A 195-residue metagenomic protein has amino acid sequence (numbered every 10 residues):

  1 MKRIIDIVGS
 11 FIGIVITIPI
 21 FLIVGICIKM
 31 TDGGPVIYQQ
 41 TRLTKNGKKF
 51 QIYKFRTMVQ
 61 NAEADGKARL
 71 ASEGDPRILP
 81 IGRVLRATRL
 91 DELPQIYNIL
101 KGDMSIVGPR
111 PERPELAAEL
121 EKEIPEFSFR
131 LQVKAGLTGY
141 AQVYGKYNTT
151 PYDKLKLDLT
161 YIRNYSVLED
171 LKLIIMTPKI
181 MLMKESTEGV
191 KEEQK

Functional and structural regions predicted by a protein language model:
M1-N61, N98, V167, K172-K195: A hydrophobic, helix-centered structural microdomain
V15-I18, T88-D91, V107, K146 (+1 more regions): Residue-level signal for short amphipathic helical patches enriched in basic/charged and nearby hydrophobic residues
V24, Y38-Q39, K67, V107-P109 (+3 more regions): Short, hydrophobic secondary-structure boundary micro-motifs
I26, G34-P35, R83, D103 (+3 more regions): Gly/Ser/Thr-rich helix-start
Y38-R77, T138-K156: Short, glycine-rich, amphipathic interfacial segments at transmembrane boundaries or analogous
A71-K134, L173-T177, M181: A short, structured surface patch at a secondary-structure boundary
L159: Short beta-strand/loop motif that positions the catalytic acidic residue of the alpha/beta-hydrolase fold
